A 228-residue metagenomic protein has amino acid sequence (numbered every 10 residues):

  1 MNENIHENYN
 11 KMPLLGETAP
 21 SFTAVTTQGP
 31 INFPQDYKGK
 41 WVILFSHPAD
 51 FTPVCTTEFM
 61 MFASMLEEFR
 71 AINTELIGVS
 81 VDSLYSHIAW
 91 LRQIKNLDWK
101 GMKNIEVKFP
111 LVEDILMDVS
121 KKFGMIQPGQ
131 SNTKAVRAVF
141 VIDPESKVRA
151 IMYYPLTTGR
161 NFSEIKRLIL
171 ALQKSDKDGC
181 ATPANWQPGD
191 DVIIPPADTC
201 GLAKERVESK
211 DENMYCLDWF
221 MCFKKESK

Functional and structural regions predicted by a protein language model:
N2-K228: Chalcogenol-based redox active-site neighborhoods
